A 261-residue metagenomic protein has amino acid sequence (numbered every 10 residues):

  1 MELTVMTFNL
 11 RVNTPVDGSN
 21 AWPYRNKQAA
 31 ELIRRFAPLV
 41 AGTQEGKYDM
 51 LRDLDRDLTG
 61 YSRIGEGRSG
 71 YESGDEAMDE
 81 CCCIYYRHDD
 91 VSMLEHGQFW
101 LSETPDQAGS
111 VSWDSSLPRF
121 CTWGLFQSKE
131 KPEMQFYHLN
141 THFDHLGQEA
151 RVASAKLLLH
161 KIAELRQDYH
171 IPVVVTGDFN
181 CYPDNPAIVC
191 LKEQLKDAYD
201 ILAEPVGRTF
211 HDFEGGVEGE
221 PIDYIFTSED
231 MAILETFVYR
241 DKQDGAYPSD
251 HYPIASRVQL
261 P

Functional and structural regions predicted by a protein language model:
M1-L58, R68-E80, K156, L260-P261: N-terminal, active-site-proximal structural segment of metallo-dependent hydrolase catalytic domains
E2-P15, L94-F99, M134-D144: Active-site-proximal beta-strand elements of phosphoester/diester hydrolases
V5, N9, A29, Y85 (+7 more regions): Generic structural signal for small/hydrophobic residues in well-ordered secondary structure, especially within
R11, K47, H142-D144, F179-Y182 (+1 more regions): Catalytic metal-binding/acid-base residues of hydrolase active sites
T14-G18, L101-W113, T141-R151: Surface-exposed cleft-lining segments at the edges of enzyme active sites
L39, D90-S92, E149, A153 (+2 more regions): Metal-dependent phosphoester-hydrolase catalytic domains
V40-Q135, E235-Y239: Structured beta-strand-rich core segments of catalytic domains in phosphoester-bond hydrolases
P118, K129-V152, K156: Metal-dependent phosphoester/phosphodiester hydrolase catalytic core
